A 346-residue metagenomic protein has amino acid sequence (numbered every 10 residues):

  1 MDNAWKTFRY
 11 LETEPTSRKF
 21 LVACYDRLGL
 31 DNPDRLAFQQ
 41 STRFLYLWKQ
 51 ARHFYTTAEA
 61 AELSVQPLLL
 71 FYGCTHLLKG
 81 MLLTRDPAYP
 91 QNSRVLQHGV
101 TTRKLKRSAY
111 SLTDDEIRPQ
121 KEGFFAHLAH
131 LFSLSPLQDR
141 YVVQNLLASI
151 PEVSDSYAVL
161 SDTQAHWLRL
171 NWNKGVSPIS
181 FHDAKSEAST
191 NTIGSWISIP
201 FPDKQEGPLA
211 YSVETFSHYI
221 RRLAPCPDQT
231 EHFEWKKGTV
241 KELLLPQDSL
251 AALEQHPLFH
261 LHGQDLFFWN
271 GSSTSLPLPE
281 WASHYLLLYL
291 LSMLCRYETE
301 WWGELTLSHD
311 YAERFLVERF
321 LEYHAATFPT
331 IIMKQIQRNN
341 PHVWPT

Functional and structural regions predicted by a protein language model:
M1-T346: Terminal alpha-helical segments
